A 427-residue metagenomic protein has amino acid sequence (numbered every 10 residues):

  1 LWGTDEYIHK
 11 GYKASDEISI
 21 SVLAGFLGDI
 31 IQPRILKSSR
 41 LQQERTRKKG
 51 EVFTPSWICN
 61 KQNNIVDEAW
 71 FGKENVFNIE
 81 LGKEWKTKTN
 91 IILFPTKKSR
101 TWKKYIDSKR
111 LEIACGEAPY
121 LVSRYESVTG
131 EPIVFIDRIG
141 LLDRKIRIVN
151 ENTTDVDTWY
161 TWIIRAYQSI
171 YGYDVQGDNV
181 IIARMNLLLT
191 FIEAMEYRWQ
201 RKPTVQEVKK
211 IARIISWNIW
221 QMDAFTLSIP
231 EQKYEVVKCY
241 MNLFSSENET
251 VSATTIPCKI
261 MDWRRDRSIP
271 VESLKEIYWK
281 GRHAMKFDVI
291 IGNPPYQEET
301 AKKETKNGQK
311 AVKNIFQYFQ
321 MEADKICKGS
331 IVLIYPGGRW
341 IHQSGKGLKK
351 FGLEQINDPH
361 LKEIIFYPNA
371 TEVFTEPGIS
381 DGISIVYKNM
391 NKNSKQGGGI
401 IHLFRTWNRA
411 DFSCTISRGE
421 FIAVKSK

Functional and structural regions predicted by a protein language model:
L1-I365, N369-V373, I385, N389-H402: SAM-dependent methyltransferase catalytic region
T375-K427: Long, internal scaffold/assembly segments composed of regular secondary structure
